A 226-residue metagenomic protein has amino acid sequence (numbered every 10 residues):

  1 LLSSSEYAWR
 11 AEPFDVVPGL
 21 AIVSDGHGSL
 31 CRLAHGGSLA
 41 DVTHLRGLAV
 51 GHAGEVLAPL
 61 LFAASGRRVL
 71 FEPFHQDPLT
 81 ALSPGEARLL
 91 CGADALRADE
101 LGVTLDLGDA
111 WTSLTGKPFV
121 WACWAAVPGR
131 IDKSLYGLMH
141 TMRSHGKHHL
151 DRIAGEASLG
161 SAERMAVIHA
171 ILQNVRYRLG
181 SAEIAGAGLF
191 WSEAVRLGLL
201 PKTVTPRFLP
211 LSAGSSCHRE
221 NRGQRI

Functional and structural regions predicted by a protein language model:
L1-I226: Domain-level signature for soluble enzymes in the chorismate/prephenate branch of the shikimate pathway
